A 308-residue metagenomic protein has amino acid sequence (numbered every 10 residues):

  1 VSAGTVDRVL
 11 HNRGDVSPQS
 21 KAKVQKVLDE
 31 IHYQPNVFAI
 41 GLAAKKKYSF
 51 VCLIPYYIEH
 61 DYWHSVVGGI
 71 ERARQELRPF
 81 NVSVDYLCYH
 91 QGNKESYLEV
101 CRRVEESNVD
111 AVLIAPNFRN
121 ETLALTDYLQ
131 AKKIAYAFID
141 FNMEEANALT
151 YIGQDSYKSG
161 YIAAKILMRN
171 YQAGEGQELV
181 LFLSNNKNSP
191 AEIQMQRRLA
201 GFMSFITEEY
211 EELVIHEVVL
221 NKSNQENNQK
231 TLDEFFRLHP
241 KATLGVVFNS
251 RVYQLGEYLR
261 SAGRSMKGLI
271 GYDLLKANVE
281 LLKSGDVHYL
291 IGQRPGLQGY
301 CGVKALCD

Functional and structural regions predicted by a protein language model:
V1-A44: N-terminal helix-turn-helix DNA-binding module of bacterial transcription factors
P35-E95: Amphipathic helical "hinge" segments at domain boundaries
P55-H64, D85-S96, F118, G153-Y161 (+5 more regions): Hinge/beta->alpha junction and helix N-cap segments in small-molecule ligand-binding domains
E99, A111-Q130, H216-A277: Hydrophobic alpha-helical
E121-K158, L275-K283: Flexible loop/hinge segments that line or gate small-molecule binding clefts
Y151-E178, R294-D308: Hydrophobic alpha-helical segments within soluble ligand-binding/sensing domains
A164-T207, L306: An alpha-beta-alpha
R260-D308: Flexible loop/turn connectors
